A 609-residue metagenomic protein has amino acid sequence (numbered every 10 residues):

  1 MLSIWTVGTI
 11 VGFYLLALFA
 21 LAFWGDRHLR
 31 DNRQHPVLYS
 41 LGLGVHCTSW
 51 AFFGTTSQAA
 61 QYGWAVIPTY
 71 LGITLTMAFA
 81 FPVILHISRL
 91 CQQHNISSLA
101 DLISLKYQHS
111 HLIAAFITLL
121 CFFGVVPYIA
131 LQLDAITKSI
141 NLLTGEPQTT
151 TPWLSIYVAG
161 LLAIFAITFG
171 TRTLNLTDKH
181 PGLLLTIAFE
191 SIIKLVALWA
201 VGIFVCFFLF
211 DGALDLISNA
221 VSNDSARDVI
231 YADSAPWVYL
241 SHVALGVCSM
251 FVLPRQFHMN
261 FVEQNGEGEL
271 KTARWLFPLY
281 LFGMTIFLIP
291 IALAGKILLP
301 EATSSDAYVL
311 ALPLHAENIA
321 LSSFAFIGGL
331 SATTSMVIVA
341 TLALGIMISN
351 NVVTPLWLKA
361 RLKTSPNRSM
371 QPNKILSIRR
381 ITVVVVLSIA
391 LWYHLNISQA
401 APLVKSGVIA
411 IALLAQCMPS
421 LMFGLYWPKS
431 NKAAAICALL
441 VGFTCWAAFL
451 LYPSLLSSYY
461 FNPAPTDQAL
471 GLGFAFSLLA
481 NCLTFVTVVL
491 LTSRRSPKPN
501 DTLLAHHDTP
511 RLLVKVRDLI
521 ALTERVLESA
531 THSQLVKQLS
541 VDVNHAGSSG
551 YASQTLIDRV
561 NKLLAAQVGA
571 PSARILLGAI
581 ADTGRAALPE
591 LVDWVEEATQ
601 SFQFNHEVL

Functional and structural regions predicted by a protein language model:
M1-A552: Membrane-embedded helix-loop-helix hairpins and adjacent transmembrane boundary segments in multi-pass transporters
R511-L609: Structured cytosolic domains appended to multi-pass membrane proteins
